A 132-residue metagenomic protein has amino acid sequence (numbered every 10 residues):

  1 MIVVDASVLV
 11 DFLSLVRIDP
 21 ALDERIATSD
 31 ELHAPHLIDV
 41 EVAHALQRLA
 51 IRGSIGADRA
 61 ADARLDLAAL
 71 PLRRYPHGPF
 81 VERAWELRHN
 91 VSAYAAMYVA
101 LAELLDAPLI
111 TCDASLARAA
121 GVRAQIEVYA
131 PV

Functional and structural regions predicted by a protein language model:
M1, V99-V132: Acidic, PIN/NYN-like endoribonuclease modules and their adjacent C-terminal/linker elements
M1-I38, L49-D58, V132: Short, well-structured N-terminal submotif of metal-dependent ribonuclease cores
V8-L9, I38, F80, Y98 (+1 more regions): Alpha-helix capping/helix-boundary segments
D11-L13, A45, A119-A120: Residues that scaffold the ATP/ADP-binding catalytic core of kinase and kinase-like folds
D23-S29, L65-D66, V81-E82: Glycine/charged-rich beta-loop-alpha catalytic/anionic-binding loops adjacent to active sites
A43-L72, R83-W85: Active-site-proximal, substrate-binding regions of enzyme catalytic domains and RNA-binding/basic surfaces
L70-C112: Active-site neighborhoods of divalent-metal-dependent phosphate/nucleic-acid chemistry enzymes
